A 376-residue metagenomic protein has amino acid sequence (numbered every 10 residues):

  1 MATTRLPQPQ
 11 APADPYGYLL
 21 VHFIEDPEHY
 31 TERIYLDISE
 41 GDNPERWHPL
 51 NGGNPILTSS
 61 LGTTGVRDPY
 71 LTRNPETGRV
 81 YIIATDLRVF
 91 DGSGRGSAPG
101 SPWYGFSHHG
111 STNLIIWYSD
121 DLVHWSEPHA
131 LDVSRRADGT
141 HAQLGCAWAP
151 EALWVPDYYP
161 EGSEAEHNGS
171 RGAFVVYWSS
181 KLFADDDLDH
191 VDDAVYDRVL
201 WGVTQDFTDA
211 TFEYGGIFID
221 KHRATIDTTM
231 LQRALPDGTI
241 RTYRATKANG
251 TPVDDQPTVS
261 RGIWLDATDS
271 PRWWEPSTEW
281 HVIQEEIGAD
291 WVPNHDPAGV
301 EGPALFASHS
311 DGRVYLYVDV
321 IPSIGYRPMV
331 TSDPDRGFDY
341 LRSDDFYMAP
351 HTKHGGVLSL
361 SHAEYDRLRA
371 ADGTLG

Functional and structural regions predicted by a protein language model:
A2-G376: Carbohydrate-active catalytic/glycan-binding domains of CAZyme proteins, especially the secreted or lumenal ectodomains
